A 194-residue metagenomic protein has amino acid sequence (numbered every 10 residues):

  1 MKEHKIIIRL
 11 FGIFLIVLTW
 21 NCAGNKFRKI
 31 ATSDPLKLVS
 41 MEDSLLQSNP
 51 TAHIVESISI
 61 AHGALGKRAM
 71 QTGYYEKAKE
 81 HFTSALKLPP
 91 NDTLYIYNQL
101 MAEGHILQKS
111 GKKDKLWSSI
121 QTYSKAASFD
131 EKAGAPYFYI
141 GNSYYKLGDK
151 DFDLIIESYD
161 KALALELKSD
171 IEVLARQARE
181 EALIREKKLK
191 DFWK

Functional and structural regions predicted by a protein language model:
N49-P50, E56, P90, E131 (+1 more regions): Short coil turns that delineate tetratricopeptide repeat
A52, S59, T93-Y97, G134-A135 (+1 more regions): Helix-start (N-cap) detector for alpha-helical repeat units in TPR-like alpha-solenoids, especially tetratricopeptide
S57, A64, N98-A102, Y139 (+1 more regions): Canonical tetratricopeptide repeat
K67, M101, H105-Q108, N142 (+1 more regions): Residue-level recognition of tetratricopeptide repeat
P89-D130: Alpha-helical adaptor scaffolds
I156-K194: Terminal, low-structured helical/coil segments at or just beyond the last alpha-helical repeat
